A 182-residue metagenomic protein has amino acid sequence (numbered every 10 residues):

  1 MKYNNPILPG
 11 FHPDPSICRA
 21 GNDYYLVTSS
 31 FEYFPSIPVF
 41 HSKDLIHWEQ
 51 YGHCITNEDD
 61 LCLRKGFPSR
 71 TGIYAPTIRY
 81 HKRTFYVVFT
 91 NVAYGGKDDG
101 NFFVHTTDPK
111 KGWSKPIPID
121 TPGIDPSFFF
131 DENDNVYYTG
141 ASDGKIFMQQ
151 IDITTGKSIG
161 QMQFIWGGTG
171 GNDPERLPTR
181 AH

Functional and structural regions predicted by a protein language model:
M1-H182: Carbohydrate-active catalytic/glycan-binding domains of CAZyme proteins, especially the secreted or lumenal ectodomains
